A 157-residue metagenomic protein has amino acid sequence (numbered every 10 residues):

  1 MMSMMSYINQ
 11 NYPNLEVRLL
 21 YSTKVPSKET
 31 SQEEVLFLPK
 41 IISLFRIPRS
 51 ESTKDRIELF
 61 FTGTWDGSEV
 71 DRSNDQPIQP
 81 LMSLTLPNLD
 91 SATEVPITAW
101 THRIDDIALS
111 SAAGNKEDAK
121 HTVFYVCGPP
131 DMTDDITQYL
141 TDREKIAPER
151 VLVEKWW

Functional and structural regions predicted by a protein language model:
M1-N11: Histidine-anchored nucleotide/phosphate-binding helix
E16-W157: Reductase modules of NAD(P)H-dependent flavoproteins
